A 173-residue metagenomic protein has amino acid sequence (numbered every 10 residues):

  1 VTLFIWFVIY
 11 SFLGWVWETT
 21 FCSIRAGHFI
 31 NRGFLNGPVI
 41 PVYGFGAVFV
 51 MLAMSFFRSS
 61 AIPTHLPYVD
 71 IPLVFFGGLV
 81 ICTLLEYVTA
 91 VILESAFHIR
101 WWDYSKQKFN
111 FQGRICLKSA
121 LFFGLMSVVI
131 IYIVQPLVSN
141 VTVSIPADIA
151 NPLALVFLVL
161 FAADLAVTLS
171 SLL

Functional and structural regions predicted by a protein language model:
V1-L173: Aromatic-rich, lipid-facing transmembrane alpha helices and their immediate juxtamembrane interface loops in integral
